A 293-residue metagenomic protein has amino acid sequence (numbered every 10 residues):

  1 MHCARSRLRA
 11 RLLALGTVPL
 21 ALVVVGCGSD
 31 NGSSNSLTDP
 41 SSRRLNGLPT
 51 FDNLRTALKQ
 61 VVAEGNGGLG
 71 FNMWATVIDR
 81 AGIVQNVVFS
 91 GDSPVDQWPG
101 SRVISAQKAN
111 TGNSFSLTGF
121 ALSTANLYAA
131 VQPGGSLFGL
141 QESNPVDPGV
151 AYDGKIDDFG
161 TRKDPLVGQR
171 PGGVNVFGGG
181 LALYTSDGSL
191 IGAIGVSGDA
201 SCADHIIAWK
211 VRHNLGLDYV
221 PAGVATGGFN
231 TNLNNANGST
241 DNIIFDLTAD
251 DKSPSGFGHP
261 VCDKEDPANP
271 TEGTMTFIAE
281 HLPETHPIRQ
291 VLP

Functional and structural regions predicted by a protein language model:
M1-A10: N-terminal secretory signal peptides that target proteins for export/translocation
R9-P19: Sec-dependent N-terminal signal peptides
V18-N46: Bacterial Sec-dependent N-terminal signal peptides
N35-P293: Flexible, solvent-exposed loop/hinge segments and secondary-structure transition points
